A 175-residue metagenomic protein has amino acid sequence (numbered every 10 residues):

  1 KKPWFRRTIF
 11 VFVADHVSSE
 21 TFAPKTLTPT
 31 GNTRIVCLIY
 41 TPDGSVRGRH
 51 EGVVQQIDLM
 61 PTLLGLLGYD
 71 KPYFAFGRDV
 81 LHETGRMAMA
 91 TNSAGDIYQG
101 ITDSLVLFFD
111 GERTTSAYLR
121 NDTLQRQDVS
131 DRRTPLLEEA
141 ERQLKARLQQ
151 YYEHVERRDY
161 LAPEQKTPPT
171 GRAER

Functional and structural regions predicted by a protein language model:
K1-R175: Solvent-exposed soluble domains appended to multi-pass membrane proteins
